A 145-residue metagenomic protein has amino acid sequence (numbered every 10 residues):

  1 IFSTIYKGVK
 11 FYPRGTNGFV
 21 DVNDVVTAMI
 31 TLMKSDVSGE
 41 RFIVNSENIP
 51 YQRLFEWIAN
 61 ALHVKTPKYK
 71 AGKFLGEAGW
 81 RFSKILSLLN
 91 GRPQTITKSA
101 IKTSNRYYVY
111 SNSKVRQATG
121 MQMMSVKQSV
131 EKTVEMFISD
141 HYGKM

Functional and structural regions predicted by a protein language model:
I1-G18: NAD(P)-dependent short-chain dehydrogenase/reductase
P13-N23, G76-S83, T103-N105: Low-complexity, flexible helical/coil segments
P13-V26, S35, R41, N48-Y51 (+2 more regions): Conserved loop-to-helix N-cap of the C-terminal "lid" that shapes the substrate pocket in Rossmann-like
A28-Q94, E131-F137, H141-M145: Mid/C-terminal beta-alpha module of Rossmann-like enzyme folds, strongest in SDR-family dehydrogenases/epimerases
P67, R92-M145: C-terminal amphipathic/interface module of NAD(P)-dependent oxidoreductases and related NAD-binding regulators
